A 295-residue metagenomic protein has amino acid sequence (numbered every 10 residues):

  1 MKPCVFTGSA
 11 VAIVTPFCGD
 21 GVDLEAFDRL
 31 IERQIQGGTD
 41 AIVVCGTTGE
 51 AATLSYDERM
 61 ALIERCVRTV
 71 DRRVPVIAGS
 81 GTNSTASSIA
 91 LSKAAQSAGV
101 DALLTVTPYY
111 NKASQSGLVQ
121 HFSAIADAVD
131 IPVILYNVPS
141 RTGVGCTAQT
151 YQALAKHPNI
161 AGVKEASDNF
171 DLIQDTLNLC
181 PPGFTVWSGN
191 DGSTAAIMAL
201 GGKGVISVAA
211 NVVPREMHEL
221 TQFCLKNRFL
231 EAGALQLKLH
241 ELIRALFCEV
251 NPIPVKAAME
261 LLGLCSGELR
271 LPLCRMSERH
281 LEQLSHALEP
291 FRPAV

Functional and structural regions predicted by a protein language model:
K2-V11, T15-G143: Active-site beta->alpha loop and helix N-cap motifs at the rims of alpha/beta catalytic domains
G8-P16, R33, G37-T39, A199-G202 (+1 more regions): C-terminal alpha-helical cap/extension of soluble enzyme domains
G19, L24, Y56, A148 (+2 more regions): Alpha-helix N-capping/helix-start residues
A26-R29, E58, S87, G117 (+4 more regions): An acidic, carboxylate-rich microenvironment
F27, R59, I63, S88 (+6 more regions): A general structural signal for well-ordered alpha-helical segments in protein cores
G37, A61, R65-V70, A94 (+9 more regions): Alpha-helical structural signal in soluble globular domains
L54-D57, A90, Q115-L118, C146-A148 (+4 more regions): Short secondary-structure transition/capping segments
D127-A128, P139-F247: Catalytic alpha/beta core domains of metabolic enzymes, predominantly
